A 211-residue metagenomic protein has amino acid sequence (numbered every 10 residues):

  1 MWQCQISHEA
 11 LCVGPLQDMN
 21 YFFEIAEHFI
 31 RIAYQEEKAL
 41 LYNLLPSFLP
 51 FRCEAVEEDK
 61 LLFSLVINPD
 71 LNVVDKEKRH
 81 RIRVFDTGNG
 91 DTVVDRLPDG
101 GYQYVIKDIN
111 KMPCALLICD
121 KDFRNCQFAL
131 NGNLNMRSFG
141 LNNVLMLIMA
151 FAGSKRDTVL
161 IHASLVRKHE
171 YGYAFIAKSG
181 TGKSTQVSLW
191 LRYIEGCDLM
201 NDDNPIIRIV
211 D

Functional and structural regions predicted by a protein language model:
W2, L11-A174, K178-S179, L189-M200 (+1 more regions): A noncatalytic interaction/capping subdomain that flanks phosphate/NTP-handling catalytic cores
G182: Conserved glycine(s) of the Walker
Q186: Hydrophobic positions on the alpha1 helix immediately C-terminal to the Walker A/P-loop
